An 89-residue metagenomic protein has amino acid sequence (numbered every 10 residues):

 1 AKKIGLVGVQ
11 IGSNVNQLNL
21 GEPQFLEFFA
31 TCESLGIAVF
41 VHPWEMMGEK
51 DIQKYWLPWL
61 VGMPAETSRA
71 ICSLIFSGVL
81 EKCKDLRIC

Functional and structural regions predicted by a protein language model:
K2-C89: Catalytic pocket-lining loop regions of alpha/beta-barrel enzymes, especially the amidohydrolase/enolase/GH5 lineages
